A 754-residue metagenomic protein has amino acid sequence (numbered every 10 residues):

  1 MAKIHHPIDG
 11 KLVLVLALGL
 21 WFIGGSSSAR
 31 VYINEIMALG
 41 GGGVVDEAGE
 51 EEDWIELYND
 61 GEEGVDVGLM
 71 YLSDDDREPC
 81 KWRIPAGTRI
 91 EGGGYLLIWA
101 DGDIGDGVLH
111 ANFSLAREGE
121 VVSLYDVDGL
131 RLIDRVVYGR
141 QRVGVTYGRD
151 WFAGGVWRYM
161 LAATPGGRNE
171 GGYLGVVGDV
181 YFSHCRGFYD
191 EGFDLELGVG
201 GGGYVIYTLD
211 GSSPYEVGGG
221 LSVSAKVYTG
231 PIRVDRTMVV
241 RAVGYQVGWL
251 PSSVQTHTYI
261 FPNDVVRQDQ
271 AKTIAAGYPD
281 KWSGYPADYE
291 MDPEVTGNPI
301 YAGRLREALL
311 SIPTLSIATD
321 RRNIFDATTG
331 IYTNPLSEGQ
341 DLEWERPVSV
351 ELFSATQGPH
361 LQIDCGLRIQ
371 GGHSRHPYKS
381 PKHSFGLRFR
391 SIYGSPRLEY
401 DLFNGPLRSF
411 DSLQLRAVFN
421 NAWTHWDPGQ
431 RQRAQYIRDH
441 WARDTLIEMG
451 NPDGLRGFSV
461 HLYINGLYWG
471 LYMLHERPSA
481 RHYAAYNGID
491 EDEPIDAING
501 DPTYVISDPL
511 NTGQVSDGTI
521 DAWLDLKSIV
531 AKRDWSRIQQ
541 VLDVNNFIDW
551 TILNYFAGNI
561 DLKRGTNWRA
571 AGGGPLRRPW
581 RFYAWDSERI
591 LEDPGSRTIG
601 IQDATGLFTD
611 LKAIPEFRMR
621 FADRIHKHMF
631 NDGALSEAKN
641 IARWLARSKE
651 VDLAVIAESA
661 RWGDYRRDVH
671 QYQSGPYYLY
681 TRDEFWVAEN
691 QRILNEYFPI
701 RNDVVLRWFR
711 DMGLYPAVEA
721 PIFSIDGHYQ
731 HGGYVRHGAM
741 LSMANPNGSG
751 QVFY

Functional and structural regions predicted by a protein language model:
A2-L14: Bacterial N-terminal signal peptides that target proteins for export
V13-I23: Bacterial N-terminal signal peptides
S27-Y159: Activation on beta-sandwich/Ig-like modules and their edge loops
A29-Y32, T88-G92, I98, Q141-G339 (+4 more regions): Short, compositionally stereotyped local motifs that mark structural "simplifiers"
I317, L387, Q540-S596, F698: Active-site acidic catalytic loop and adjacent metal/ATP-binding pocket of ATP-dependent phosphoryl transfer enzymes
I369-N421: Conserved oxyanion/phosphate-binding beta-strand-loop segments in alpha/beta enzyme cores
Y400-A434, L467, M473-A557, R620: ATP-dependent phospho-/nucleotidyl transfer catalytic cores
G574-R710: C-terminal catalytic region of ATP-dependent kinase domains
